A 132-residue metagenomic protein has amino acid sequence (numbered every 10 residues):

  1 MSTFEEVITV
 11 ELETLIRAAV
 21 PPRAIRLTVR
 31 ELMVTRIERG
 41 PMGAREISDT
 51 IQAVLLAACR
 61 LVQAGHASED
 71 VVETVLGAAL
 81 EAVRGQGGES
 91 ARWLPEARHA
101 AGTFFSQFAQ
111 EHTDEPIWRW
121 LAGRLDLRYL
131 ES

Functional and structural regions predicted by a protein language model:
T3-S132: Extended, low-complexity, charged alpha-helical tracts that assemble into coiled-coils or amphipathic helices used
